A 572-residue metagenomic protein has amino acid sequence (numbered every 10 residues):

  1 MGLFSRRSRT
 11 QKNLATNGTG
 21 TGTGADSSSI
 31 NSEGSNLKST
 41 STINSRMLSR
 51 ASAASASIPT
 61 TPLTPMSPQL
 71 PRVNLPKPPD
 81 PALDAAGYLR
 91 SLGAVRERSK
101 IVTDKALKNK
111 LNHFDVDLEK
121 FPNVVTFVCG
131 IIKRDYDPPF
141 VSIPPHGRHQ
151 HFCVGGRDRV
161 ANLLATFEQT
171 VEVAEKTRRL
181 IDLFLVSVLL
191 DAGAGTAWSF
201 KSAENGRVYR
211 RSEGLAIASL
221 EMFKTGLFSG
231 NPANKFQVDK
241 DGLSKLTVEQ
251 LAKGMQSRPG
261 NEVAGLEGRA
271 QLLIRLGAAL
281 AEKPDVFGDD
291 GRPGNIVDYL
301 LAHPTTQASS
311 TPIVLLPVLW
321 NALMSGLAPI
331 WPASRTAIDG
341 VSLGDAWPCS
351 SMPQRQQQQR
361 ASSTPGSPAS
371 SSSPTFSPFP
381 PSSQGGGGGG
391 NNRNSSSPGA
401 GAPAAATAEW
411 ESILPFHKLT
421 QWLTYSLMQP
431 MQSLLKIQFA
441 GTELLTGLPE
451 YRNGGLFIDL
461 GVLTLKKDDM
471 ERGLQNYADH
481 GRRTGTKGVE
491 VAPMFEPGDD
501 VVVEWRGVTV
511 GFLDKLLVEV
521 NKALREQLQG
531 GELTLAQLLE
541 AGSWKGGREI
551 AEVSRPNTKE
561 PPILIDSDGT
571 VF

Functional and structural regions predicted by a protein language model:
R7-N17, S35-K38, I43-G385, G390-P430 (+3 more regions): Extended, well-ordered protein cores
T23, S28-N31, N36: Acidic, serine/threonine- and proline-rich intrinsically disordered low-complexity segments
D469-V489, M494: Long, intrinsically disordered, low-complexity Ser/Thr/Pro-rich regulatory/activation regions of nuclear proteins
